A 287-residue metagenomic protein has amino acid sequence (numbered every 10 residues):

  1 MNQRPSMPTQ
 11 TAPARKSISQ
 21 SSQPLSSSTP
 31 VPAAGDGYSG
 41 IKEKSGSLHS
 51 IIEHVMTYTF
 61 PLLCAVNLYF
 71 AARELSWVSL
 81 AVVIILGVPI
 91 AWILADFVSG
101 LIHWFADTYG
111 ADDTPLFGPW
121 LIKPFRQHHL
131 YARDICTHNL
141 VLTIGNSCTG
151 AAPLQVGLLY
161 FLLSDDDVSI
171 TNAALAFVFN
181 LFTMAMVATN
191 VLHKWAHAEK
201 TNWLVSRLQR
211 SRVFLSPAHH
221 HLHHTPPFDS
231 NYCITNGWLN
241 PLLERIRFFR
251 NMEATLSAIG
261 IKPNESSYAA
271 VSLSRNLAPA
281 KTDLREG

Functional and structural regions predicted by a protein language model:
M1-S50, A81, Y109, D113-L116 (+3 more regions): Cytosolic/stromal cytosol-facing helical appendages immediately following the last transmembrane segment
H49-F70: The first (N-terminal) embedded transmembrane alpha-helix
T57-C64, V141-L162: Core segments of transmembrane alpha-helices that mediate helix-helix packing or line hydrophobic substrate/ligand
A65-L68, L94, V98, I102 (+4 more regions): Alpha-helical membrane-inserting segments
A71-V82, L101-D112: Membrane-interface helix-loop junction between the first two transmembrane segments
W77-V98, N172-A188, S206-R210: Membrane-embedded alpha-helical segments that form the functional core of polytopic membrane enzymes, especially those
P119-R126: Extended non-transmembrane interhelical loops and adjacent amphipathic helices of multipass membrane proteins
P153-V178: Membrane-proximal helix-loop-helix units in multi-pass membrane proteins
